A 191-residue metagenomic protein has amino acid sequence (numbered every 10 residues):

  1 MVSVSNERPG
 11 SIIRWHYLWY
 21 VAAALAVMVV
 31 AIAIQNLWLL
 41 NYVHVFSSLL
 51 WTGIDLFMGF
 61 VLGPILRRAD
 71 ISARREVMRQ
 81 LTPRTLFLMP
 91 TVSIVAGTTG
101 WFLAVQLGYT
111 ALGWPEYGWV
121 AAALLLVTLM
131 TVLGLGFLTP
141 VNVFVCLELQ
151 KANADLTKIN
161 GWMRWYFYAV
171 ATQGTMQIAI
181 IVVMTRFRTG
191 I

Functional and structural regions predicted by a protein language model:
M1-I191: Polytopic transmembrane helical bundles with strong interfacial aromatic enrichment
